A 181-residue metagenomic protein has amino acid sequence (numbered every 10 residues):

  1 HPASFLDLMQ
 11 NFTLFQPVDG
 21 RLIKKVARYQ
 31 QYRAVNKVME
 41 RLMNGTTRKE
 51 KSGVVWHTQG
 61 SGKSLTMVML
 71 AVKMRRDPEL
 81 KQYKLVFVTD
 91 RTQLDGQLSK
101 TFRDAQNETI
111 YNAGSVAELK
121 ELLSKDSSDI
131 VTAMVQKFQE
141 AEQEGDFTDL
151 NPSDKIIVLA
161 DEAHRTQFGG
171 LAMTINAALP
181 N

Functional and structural regions predicted by a protein language model:
H1-K84, T89, Q93-T109, D126-S127 (+3 more regions): ATP-dependent helicase/translocase motor core
Q59, E162-R165, A178-N181: Conserved helicase ATPase motor motifs in RecA-like P-loop NTPase domains
V72-K73, D77, M173-L179: Basic, amphipathic juxtamembrane/active-site segments that coordinate anionic phosphate or diphosphate groups
T92, A113-E121, V135-E140: Conserved helicase motor
T109-G114, R165: Acidic/polar loop patches that form or flank catalytic/metal-binding clefts of enzymes that bind anionic ligands
A117-V131, D149-L150: Conserved motor-coupling elements within RecA-like helicase/translocase cores
I130-T174: Conserved RecA-like ASCE ATPase "motif II neighborhood" in helicase/translocase motors
